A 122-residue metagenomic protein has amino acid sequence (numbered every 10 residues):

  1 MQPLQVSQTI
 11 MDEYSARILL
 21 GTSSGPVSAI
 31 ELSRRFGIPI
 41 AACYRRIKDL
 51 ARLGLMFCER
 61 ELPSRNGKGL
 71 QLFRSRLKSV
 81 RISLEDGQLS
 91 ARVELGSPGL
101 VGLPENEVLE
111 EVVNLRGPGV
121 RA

Functional and structural regions predicted by a protein language model:
P3-D12, S28, E59-L84: Short, cationic-aromatic polyanion-contact patches
S7, A16-T22: Hydrophobic residues on short alpha-helical segments
I18, E31-R35, L50: A short acidic, leucine-rich amphipathic alpha-helix
L77-A122: Amphipathic alpha-helical dimerization/coiled-coil segments that flank or bridge DNA-binding/regulatory modules
